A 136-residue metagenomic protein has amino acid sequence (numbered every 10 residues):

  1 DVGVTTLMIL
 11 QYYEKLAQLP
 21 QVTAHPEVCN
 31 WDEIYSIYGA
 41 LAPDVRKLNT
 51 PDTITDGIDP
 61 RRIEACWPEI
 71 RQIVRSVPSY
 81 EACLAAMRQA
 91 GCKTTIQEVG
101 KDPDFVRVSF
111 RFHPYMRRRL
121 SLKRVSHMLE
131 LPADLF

Functional and structural regions predicted by a protein language model:
D1-K15: A conserved active-site cap/scaffold subdomain adjacent to cofactor or substrate pockets
L19-F136: C-terminal charged capping/lid subdomain of soluble metabolic enzymes
